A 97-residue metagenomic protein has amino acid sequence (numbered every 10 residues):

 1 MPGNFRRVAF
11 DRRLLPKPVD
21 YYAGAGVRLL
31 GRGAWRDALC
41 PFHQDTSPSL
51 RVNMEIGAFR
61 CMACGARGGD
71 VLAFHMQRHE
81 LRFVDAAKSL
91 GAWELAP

Functional and structural regions predicted by a protein language model:
M1-P97: N-terminal structured subdomain of primase-like DNA metabolism proteins
